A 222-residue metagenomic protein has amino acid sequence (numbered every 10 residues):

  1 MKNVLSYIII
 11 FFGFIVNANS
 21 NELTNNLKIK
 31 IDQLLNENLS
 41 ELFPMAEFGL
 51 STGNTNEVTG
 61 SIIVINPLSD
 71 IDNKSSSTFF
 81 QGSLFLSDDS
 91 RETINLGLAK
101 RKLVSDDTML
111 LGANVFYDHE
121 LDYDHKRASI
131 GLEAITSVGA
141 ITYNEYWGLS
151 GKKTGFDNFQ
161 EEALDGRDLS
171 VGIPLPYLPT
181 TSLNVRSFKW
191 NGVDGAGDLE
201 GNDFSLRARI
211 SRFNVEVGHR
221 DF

Functional and structural regions predicted by a protein language model:
K2-S20: Classical Sec-dependent N-terminal signal peptides that target proteins to the secretory pathway
N19-I130, A134-I141, E145-N158, P176-F222: Transmembrane beta-barrel domains of bacterial outer-membrane proteins
N158-D165: Outer-membrane beta-barrel signature, preferentially recognizing the C-terminal barrel domain of Gram-negative
G166-R167, W190: Amphipathic, membrane-inserting segments
D168-P174: Intrinsically disordered, low-complexity, charge-dense segments enriched in Lys/Arg and Glu/Asp interspersed
